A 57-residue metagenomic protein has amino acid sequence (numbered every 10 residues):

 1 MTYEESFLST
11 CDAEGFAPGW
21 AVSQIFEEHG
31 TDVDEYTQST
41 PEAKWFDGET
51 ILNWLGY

Functional and structural regions predicted by a protein language model:
M1-Q24: N-terminal acidic leader/helix
M1-T2, N53-Y57: Short intrinsically disordered terminal tails
F16-L55: Acidic, low-complexity, intrinsically disordered interaction modules
